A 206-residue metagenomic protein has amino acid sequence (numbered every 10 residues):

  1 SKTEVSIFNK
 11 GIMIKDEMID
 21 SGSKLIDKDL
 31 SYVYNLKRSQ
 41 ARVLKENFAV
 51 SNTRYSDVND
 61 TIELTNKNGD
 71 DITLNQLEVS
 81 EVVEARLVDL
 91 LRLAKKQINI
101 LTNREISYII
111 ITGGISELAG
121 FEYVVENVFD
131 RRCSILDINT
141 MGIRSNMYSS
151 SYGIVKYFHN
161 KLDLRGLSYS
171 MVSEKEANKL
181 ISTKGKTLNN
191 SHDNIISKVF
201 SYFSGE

Functional and structural regions predicted by a protein language model:
S1-E4: Short acidic, Gly/Ser-rich segments with clustered Asp/Glu that frequently serve as metal-coordination loops in enzyme
S6-N9, K15-E206: Helical "lid/coupling" subdomains associated with nucleotide-phosphate turnover
